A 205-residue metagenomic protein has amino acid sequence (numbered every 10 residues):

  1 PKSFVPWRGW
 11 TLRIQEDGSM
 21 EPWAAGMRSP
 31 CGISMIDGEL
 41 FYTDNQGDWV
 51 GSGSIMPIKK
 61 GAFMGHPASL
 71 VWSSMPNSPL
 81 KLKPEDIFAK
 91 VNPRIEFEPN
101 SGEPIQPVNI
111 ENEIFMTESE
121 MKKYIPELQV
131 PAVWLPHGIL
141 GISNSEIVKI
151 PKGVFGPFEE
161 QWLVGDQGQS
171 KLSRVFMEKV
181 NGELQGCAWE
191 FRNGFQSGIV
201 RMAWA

Functional and structural regions predicted by a protein language model:
P1-A205: Beta-propeller domains with acidic blade repeats across secreted/periplasmic ectodomains and cytosolic WD/CNH propellers
